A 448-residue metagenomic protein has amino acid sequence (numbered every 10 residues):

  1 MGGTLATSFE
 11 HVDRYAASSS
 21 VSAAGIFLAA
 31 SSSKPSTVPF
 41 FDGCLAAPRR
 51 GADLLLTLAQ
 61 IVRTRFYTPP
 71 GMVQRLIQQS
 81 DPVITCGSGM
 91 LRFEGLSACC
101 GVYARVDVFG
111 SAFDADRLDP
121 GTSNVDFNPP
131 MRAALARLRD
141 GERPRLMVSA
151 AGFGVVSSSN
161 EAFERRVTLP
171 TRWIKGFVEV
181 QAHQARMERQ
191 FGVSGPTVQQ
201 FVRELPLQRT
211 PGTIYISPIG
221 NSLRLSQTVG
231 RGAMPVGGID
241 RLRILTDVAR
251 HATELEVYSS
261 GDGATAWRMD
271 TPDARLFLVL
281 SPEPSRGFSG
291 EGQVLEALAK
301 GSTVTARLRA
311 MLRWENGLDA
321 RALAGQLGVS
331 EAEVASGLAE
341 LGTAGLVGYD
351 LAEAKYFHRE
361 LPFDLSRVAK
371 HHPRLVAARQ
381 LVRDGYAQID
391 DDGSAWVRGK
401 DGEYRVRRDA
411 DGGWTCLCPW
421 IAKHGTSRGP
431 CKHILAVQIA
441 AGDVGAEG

Functional and structural regions predicted by a protein language model:
M1-G448: Long, low-complexity, compositionally biased intrinsically disordered regions
